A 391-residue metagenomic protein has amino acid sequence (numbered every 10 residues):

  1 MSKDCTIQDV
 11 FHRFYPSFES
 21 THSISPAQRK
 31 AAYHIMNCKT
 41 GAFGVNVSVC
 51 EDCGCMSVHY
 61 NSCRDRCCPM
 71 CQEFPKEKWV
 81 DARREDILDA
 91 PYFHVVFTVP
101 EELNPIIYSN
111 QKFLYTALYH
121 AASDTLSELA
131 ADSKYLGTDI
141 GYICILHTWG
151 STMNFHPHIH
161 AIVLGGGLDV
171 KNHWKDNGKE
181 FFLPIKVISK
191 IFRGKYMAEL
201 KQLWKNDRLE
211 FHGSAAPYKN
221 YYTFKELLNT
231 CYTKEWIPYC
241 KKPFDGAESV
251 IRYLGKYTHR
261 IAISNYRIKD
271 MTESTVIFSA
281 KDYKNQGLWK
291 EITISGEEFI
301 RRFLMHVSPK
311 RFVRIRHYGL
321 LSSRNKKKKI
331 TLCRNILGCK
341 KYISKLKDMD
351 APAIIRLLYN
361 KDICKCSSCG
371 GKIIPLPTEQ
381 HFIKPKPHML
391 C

Functional and structural regions predicted by a protein language model:
M1-C391: Beta->alpha loop/short-helix hinge microenvironment recognizer with preference for catalytic Tyr/His contexts
